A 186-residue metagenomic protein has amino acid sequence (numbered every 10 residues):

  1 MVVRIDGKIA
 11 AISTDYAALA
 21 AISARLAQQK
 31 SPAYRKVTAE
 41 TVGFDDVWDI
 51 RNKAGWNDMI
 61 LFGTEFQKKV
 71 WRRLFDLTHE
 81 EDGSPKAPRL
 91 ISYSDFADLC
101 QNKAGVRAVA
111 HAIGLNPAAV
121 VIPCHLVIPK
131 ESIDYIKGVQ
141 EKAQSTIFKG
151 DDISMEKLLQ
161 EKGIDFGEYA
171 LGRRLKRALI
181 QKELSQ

Functional and structural regions predicted by a protein language model:
M1-K103, S145, K149-G163, R174-Q186: Basic nucleic-acid-binding alpha-helical/helix-turn surface characteristic of O6-alkylguanine DNA
K103-R177: Short glycine/serine-rich loop segments
